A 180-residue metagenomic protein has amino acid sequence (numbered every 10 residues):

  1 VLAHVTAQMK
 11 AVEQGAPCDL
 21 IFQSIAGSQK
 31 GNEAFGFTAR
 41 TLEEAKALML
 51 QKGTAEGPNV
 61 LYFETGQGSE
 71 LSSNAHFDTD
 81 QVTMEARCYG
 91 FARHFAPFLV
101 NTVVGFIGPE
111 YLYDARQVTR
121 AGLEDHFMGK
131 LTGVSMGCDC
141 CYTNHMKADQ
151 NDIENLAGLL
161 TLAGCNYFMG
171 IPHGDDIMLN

Functional and structural regions predicted by a protein language model:
L2-N180: Anaerobic metallocofactor- and corrinoid-dependent redox/one-carbon enzyme cores, especially those from methanogenesis
